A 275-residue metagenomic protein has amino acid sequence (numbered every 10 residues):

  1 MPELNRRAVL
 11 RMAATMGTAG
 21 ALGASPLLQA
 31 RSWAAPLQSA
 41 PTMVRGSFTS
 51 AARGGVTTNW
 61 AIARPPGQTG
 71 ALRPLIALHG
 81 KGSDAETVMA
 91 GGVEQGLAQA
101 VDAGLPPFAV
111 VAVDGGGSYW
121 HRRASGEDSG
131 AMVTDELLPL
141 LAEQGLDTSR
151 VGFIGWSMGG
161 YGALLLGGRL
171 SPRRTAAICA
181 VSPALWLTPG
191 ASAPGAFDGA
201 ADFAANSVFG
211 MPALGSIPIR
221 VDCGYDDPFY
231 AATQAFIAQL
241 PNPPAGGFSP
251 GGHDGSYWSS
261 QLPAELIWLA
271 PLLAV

Functional and structural regions predicted by a protein language model:
M1-L4, T18: N-terminal secretory signal peptides
A8-V275: Non-catalytic cap/lid and distal C-terminal segments of serine-dependent acyl enzymes
